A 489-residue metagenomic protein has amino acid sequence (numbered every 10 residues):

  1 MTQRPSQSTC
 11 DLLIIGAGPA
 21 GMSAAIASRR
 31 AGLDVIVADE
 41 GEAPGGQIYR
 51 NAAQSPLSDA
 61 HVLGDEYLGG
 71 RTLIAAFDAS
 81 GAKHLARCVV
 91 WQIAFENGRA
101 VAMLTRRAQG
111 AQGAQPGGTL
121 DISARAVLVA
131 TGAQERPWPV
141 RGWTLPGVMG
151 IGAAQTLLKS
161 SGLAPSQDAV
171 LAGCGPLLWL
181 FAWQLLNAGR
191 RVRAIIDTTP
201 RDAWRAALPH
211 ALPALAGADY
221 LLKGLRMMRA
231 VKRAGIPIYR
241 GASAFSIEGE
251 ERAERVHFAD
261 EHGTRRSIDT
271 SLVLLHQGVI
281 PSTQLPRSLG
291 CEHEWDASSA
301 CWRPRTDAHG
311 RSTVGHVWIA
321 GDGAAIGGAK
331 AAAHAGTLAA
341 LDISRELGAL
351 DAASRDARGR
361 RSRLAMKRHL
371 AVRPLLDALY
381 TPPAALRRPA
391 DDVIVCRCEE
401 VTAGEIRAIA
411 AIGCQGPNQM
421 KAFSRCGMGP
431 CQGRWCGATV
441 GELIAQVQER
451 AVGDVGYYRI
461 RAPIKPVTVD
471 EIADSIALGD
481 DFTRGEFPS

Functional and structural regions predicted by a protein language model:
T2-P430, R434-S489: Residues forming the flavin
